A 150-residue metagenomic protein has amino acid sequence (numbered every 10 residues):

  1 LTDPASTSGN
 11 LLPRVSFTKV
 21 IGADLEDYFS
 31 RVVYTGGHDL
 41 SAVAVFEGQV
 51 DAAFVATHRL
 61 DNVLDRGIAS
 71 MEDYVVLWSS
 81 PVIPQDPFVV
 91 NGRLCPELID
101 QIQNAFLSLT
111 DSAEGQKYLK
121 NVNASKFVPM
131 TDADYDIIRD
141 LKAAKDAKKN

Functional and structural regions predicted by a protein language model:
L1-A42, V50, H58: Bilobed "Venus flytrap"/periplasmic-binding protein-like clamshell domains and structurally analogous long
L1-T7, F46-V50, V89-N91, A124-P129: Second-shell loop/turn segments in exported
L12, S16, L40, A44 (+7 more regions): Extracytoplasmic/secreted proteins, especially bacterial periplasmic and envelope-associated proteins
S30-R31, L64-V82: Short beta-strand->loop
T57-H58, G92: Short secondary-structure boundary segments
D86: Catalytic-face loop-and-helix region of soluble metabolic enzyme cores
V89-V90, L94-N150: An extracytoplasmic/periplasmic, membrane-proximal ligand-sensing/linker region
